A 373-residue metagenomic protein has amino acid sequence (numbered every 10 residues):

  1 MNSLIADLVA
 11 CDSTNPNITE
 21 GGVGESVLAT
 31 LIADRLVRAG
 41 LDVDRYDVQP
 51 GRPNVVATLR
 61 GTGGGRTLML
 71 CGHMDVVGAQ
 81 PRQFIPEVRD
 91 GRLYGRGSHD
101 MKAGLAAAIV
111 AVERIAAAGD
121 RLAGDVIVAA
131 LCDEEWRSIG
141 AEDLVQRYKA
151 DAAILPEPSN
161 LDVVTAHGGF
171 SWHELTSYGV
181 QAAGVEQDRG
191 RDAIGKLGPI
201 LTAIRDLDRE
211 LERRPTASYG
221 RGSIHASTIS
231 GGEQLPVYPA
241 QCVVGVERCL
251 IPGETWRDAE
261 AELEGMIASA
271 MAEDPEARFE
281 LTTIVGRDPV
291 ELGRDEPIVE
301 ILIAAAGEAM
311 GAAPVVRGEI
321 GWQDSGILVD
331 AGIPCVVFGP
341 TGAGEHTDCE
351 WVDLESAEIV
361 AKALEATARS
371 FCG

Functional and structural regions predicted by a protein language model:
M1-R96, R121-L122, F371: Acidic/His- and Gly-rich active-site-bordering loop/insert found across diverse amide/peptide-bond hydrolases
R45-D47, E174-G373: Metal-dependent amide/peptide-bond hydrolase catalytic core, centered on the "pita-bread" metallohydrolase fold
C71-G72, A129-L131, I154-E157, T176-Y178 (+1 more regions): Short beta-strand segments
D75-R89, T165-T176, A304-A305, V336: Acidic-glycine-rich active-site phosphate/pyrophosphate-binding loop
G78, D120, V164-F170, L235-A240 (+1 more regions): Short glycine/proline-enriched loop/turn "hinge" motifs that connect secondary-structure elements and lie
M101-K102, A106-W172, C372-G373: Acidic/histidine-rich catalytic neighborhood of metal-dependent amide-processing enzymes
